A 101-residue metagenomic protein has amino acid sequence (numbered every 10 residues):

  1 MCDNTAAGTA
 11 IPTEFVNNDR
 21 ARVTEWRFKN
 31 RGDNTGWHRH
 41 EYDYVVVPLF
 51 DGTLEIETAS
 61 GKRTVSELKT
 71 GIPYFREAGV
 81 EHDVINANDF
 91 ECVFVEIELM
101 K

Functional and structural regions predicted by a protein language model:
M1-I11, M100-K101: Basic/polar N-terminal segments that are highly enriched at the extreme N-terminus, encompassing both cleavable
G8-W37, D43-V46, E96-I97: A short glycine-rich, His/Asp/Glu-containing loop-to-beta-strand
N17, S60-G79: Short acidic-glycine-tyrosine-enriched beta hairpin
G32-T35, G71-Y74, A78-I85: Histidine-centered metal-chelating micro-motifs
N34-H40, I56-E57, T64-S66, I85-A87: Short histidine-centered beta-strand/loop micro-motifs that create catalytic or ligand/metal-coordination sites
E41-S60: Glycine- and acidic-residue-biased ligand/ion/polar-headgroup-sensing regions
A78-M100: Ligand-binding loop in jelly-roll beta-barrel domains
